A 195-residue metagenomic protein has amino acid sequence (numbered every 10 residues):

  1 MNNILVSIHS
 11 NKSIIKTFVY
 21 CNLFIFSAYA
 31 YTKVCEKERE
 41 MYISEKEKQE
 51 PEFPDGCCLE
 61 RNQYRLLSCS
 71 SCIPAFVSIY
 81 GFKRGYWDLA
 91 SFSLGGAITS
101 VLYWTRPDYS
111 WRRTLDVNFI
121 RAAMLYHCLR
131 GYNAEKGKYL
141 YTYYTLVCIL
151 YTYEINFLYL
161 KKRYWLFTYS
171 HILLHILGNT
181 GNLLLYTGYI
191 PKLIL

Functional and structural regions predicted by a protein language model:
M1-I8: Short, low-complexity, Lys/Arg-enriched N-terminal segments of secretory-pathway carbohydrate enzymes
N11-L195: Multi-pass alpha-helical transmembrane bundles in non-GPCR membrane proteins that perform intramembrane catalysis
